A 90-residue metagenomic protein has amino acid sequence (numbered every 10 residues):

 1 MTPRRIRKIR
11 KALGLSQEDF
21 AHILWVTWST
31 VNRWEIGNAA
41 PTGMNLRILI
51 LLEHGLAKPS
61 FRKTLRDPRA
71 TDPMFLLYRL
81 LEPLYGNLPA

Functional and structural regions predicted by a protein language model:
M1-A12, I50: A short, Lys/Arg-rich alpha-helix, primarily the initiator
R4-R7, T30, P59: Intrinsically disordered, low-complexity regions enriched in serine, threonine, proline and polar/charged residues
G14-R33: Short alpha-helical DNA-recognition segment
W25, A40-K63: DNA major-groove recognition helix of helix-turn-helix/homeodomain DNA-binding modules
I36: Short, conserved catalytic or interaction motifs in soluble domains
K58-A90: Short, charged recognition helix plus adjacent turn of helix-turn-helix-like nucleic-acid-binding domains
